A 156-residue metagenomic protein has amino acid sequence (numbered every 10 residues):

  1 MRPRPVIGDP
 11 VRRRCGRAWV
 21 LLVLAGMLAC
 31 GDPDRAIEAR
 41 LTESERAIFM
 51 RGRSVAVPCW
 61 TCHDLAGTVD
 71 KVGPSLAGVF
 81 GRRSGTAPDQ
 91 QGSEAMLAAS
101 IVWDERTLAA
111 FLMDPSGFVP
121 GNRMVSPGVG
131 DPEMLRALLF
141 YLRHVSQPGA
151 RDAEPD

Functional and structural regions predicted by a protein language model:
M1-R14: N-terminal secretory signal peptides that target proteins for export/translocation
C15-L21: Sec-dependent signal peptide recognition, specifically the positively charged N-region followed immediately by
G26-A29: C-terminal motif of bacterial Sec signal peptides marking the signal peptidase cleavage site
G31-V55, D152-D156: Electrostatic cytochrome c docking/interface patches
F49, A66-V102, S126: Gly/Gly-Pro-rich "capping" loops immediately C-terminal to redox-active cysteine motifs in periplasmic/lumenal
A56-A66, L138-L142: The canonical Cys-X-X-Cys-His
D104-D156: C-terminal capping alpha-helices of c-type cytochrome domains
